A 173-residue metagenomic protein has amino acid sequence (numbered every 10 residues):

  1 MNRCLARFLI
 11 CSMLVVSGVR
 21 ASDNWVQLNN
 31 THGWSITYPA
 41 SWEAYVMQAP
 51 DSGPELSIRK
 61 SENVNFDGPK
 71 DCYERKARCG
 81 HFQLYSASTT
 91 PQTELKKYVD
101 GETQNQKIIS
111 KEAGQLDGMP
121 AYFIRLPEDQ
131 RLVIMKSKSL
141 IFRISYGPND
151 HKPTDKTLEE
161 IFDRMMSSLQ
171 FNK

Functional and structural regions predicted by a protein language model:
N2-C11: Sec-dependent signal peptide recognition, specifically the positively charged N-region followed immediately by
S17-A21: Sec/Tat signal peptide C-region and signal peptidase I cleavage site
S22-E55, Q115, Q170: N-terminal "mature-domain start" segment
S41-A44, L140-K173: Surface-exposed amphipathic alpha-helical segments
Y45-P153: Conserved polar/disulfide-associated segments of primarily extracytoplasmic proteins
